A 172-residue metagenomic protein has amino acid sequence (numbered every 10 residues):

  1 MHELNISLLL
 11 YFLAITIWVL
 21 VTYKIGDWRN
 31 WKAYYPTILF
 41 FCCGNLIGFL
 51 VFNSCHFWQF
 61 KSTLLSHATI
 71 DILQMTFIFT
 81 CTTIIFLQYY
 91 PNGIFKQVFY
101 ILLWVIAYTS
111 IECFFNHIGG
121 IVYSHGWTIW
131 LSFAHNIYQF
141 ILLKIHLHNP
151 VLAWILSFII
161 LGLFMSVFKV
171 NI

Functional and structural regions predicted by a protein language model:
M1-I172: Aromatic-rich, lipid-facing transmembrane alpha helices and their immediate juxtamembrane interface loops in integral
